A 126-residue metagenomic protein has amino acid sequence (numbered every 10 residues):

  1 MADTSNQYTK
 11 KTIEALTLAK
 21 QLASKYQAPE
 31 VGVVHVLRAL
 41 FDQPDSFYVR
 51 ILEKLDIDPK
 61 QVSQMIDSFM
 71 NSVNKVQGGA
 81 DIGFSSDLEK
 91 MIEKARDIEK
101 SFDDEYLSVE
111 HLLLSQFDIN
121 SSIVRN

Functional and structural regions predicted by a protein language model:
M1-N126: Histone-fold recognition with a strong bias for associated Lys/Arg-rich disordered tails
